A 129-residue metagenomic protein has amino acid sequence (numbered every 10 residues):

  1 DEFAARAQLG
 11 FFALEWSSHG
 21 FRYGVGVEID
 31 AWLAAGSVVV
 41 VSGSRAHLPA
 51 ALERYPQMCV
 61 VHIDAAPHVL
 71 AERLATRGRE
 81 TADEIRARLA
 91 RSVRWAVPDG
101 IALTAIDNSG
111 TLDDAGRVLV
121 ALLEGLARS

Functional and structural regions predicted by a protein language model:
D1, D64, S109: Residues at the C-termini of beta-strands that transition into short coil/loop
D1-V39, G43-A46: ATP-dependent small-molecule kinase phosphotransfer cores that center on conserved nucleotide phosphate-binding segments
A7, L52-Y55, R73-L74, G116-L119: Short, flexible helix/strand-to-coil boundary loops that buttress conserved ligand/catalytic motifs in alpha/beta
H19, P67, G110-L112: Residue-level detector of flexible, active-site-proximal loop/helix-junction positions within diverse enzyme catalytic
V25, H47-L48, V69-L70, D114-A115: Short phosphate-engaging motifs
A31-A34, L52-Y55, V97-D99: Conserved catalytic network of the ASCE P-loop NTPase/AAA+ motor domain
V39-S44, E53-R77, I106: Conserved phosphate-donor/acceptor-positioning beta-strand/loop module used by diverse small-molecule
L48, T76-S129: Small-molecule kinase domains that catalyze NTP-dependent phosphoryl transfer to phosphate-bearing small molecules
